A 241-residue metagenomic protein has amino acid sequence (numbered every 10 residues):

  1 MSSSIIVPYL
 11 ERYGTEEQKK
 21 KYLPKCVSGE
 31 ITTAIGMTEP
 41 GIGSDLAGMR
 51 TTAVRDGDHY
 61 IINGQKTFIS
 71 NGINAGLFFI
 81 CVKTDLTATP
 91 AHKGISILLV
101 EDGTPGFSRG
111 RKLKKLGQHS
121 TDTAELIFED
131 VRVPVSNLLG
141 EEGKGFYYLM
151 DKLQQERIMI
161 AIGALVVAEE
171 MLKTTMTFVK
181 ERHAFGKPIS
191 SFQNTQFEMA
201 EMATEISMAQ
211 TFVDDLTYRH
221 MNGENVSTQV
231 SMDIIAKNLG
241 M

Functional and structural regions predicted by a protein language model:
M1-K20, P24-E30, S70-L77, H220-E224: Internal helix-loop-helix
I5, M150-D151, Q155, Q229-M241: Glycine-rich phosphate/cofactor-binding loops in nucleotide/flavin-utilizing enzymes
C26, G41-S44, F68-N71, A88-T89 (+1 more regions): Short Gly/Pro-enriched turn/cap motifs at secondary-structure boundaries
G29-M37: A short, Trp-centered hydrophobic/proline-enriched beta-strand micro-motif
T51-V54: A structural signal for short hydrophobic beta-strand segments in well-ordered beta-sheet cores
N63-R109: A short core secondary-structure module
F107-M208: Glycine-rich beta->alpha junctions and the first turn(s) of the following alpha-helix
A200-N222: Active-site pocket-lining segment
